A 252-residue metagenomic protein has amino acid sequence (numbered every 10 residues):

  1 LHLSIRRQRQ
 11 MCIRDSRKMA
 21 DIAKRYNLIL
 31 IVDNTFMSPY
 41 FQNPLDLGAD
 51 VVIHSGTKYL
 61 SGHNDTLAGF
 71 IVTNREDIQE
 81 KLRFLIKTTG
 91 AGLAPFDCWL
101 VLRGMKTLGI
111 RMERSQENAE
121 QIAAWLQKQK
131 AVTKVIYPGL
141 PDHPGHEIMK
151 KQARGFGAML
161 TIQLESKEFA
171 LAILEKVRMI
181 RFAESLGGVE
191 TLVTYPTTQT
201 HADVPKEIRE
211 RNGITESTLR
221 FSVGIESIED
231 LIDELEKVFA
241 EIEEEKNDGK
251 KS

Functional and structural regions predicted by a protein language model:
L1-I13: Single conserved hydrophobic/aromatic residue that forms the stacking wall/gate of nucleotide- or nucleobase-binding
S4, M19, L30-D33, P44 (+4 more regions): Buried hydrophobic positions in well-ordered alpha/beta secondary-structure cores of metabolic enzymes
R14-V51: Catalytic PLP-binding core of fold-type I/II PLP enzymes
L45, A49-L100, G104-L108: Active-site PLP attachment segment
V101-I110, G157-E165, R220-G224: Short, well-ordered beta-strand elements within core beta-sheets of diverse protein domains
R111, E168, E175, T191-S252: PLP-dependent enzyme catalytic core of the Aspartate aminotransferase-like
E120-E184, P205-E210: Conserved small-domain helix->loop->beta segment predominantly found in fold-type I
